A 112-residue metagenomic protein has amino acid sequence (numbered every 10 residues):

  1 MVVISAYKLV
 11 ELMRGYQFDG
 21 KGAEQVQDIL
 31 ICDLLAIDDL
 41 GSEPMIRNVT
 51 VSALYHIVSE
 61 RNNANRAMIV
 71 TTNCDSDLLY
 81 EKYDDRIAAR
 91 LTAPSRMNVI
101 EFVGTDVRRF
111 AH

Functional and structural regions predicted by a protein language model:
M1-L35: AAA+/P-loop NTPase substrate/partner-engagement loops
L9-Y16, G20, S42-H112: Replace "adjacent to P-loop NTPase cores in ATP/GTP-dependent enzymes" with "adjacent to NTP-binding cores
L35-A36, V70: Residue-level marker for buried hydrophobic side chains located in beta-strands that build the well-ordered beta-sheet
D38-L40: Walker B catalytic acidic pair
